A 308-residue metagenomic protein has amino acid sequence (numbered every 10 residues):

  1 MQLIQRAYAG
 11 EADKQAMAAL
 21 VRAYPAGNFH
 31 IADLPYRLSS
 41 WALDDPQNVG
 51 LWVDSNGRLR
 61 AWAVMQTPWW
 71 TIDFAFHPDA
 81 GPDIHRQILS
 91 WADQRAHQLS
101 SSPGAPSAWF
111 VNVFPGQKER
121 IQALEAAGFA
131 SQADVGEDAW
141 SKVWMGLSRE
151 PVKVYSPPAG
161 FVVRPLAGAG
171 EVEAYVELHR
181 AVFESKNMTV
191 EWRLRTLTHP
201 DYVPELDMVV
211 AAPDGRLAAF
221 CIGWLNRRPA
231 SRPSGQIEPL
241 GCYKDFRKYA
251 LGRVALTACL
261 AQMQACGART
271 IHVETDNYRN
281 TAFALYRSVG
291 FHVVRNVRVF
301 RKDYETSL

Functional and structural regions predicted by a protein language model:
M1-P35, S156-M188: Short amphipathic alpha-helix that is part of the acyltransferase structural core
R6-E11, R22-S102, W109, V113 (+4 more regions): Conserved donor-binding loop and adjoining core beta-sheet/short helix segment in diverse acyl/aminoacyl transferases
A61, A133-G136, A218-A219, R295: A structural microfeature
Q66-A159, R298-K302: Acyl-donor-binding surface of acyltransferase catalytic domains
P82-Q98, P239-C242, K248-A265, A284-S288: Conserved acetyl-CoA-binding loop-helix of GNAT-fold acetyltransferases
L99, V163-Y175, M208, L217-N226 (+5 more regions): Ligand-binding pocket scaffold of soluble enzyme catalytic domains
H179-N226, L240, R253: Phosphate-binding active sites in nucleotide-utilizing proteins
L256, R279-A282, V299-Y304: Short glycine/proline-centered loop/turn elements that form peptide/ligand docking sites
